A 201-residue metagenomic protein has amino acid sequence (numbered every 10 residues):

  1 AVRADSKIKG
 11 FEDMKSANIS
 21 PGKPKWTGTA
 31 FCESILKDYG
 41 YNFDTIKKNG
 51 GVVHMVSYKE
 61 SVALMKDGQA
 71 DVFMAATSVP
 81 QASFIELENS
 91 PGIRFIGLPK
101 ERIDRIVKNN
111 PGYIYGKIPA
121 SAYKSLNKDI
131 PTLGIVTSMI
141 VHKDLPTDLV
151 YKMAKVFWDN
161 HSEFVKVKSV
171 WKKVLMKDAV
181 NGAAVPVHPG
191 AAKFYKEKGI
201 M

Functional and structural regions predicted by a protein language model:
V2-D67, S162, K177, N181 (+1 more regions): Bilobed "Venus flytrap"/periplasmic-binding protein-like clamshell domains and structurally analogous long
S6, Y41-I140, D144-L145: Pocket-lining segment of extracytoplasmic ligand-binding domains
D13-N18, P111-Y113, A154-V156: Short intrinsically disordered coil segments
K15, K66, E88-N89, W158 (+1 more regions): Alpha-helix boundary recognition
K23-G28, I103, H142, V156-W158: Short acidic/polar alpha-helix capping motifs at helix-coil junctions
F31, F84-I85, V150: Short glycine-/acidic-enriched loop or helix-start segments at secondary-structure transitions that form or flank
L36-D38, S90, K155-D159: Short, solvent-exposed amphipathic alpha-helical segments in soluble enzyme and RNA/protein-processing domains
A122-K124, K128-M201: Segments of small-molecule ligand-sensing domains
